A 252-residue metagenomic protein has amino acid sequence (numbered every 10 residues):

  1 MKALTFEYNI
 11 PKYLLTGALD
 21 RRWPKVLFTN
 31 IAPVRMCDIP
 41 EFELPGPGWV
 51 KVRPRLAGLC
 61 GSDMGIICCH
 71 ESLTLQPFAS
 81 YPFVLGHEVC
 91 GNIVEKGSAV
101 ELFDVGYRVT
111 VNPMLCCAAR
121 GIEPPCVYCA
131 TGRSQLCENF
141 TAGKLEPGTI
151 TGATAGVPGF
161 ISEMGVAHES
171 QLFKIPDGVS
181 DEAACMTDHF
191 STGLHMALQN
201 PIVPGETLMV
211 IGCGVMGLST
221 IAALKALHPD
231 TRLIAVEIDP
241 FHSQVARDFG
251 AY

Functional and structural regions predicted by a protein language model:
M1-L85, M164-A167: Short N-terminal strand-loop motif that marks the start of NAD(P)H/FAD-dependent oxidoreductase cofactor-binding domains
A3-T5, I93, L172: Generic preference for hydrophobic
Y8, C69, K96, C213 (+1 more regions): Cofactor-binding loop segments of dinucleotide-utilizing enzymes, especially the Rossmann-like FAD- and NAD(P)+-binding
P40-A57, S72-A130, P176-G178: Glycine-rich beta-strand-centered segment in the early N-terminal region that forms part of a ligand/cofactor-binding
A57-G58, G65, E88, S98 (+2 more regions): Alpha-helix/helix-capping structural signal
C60, L75, P113-M164, H168-S170: Cysteine-cluster motifs in flexible loop/terminal segments that predominantly coordinate metals
D63, G91-I93, G106, C126 (+4 more regions): Buried hydrophobic positions in well-ordered alpha/beta secondary-structure cores of metabolic enzymes
S170, P176-Y252: Mid-domain Rossmann-like dinucleotide-binding core that forms the NAD(H)/NADP(H) cofactor-binding site
